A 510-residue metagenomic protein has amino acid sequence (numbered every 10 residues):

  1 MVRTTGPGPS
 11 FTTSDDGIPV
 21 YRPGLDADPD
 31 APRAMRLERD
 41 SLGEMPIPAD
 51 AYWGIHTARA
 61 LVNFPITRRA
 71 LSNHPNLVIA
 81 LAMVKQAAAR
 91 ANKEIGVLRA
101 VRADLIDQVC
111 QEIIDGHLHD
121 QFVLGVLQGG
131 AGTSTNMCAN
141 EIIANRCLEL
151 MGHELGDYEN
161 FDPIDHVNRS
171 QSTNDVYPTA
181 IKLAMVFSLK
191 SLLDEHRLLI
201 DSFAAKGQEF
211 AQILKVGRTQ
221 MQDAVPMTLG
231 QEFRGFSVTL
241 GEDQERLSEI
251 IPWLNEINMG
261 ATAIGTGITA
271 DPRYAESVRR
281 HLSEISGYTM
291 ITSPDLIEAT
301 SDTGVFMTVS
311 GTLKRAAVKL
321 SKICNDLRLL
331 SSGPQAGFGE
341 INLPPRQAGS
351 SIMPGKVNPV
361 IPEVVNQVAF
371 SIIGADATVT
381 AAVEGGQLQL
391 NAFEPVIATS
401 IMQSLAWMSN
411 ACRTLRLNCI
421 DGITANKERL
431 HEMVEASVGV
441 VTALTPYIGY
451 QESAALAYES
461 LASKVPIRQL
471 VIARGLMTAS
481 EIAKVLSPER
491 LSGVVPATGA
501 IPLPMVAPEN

Functional and structural regions predicted by a protein language model:
V2-N510: Conserved, well-structured ligand/cofactor-binding cores
